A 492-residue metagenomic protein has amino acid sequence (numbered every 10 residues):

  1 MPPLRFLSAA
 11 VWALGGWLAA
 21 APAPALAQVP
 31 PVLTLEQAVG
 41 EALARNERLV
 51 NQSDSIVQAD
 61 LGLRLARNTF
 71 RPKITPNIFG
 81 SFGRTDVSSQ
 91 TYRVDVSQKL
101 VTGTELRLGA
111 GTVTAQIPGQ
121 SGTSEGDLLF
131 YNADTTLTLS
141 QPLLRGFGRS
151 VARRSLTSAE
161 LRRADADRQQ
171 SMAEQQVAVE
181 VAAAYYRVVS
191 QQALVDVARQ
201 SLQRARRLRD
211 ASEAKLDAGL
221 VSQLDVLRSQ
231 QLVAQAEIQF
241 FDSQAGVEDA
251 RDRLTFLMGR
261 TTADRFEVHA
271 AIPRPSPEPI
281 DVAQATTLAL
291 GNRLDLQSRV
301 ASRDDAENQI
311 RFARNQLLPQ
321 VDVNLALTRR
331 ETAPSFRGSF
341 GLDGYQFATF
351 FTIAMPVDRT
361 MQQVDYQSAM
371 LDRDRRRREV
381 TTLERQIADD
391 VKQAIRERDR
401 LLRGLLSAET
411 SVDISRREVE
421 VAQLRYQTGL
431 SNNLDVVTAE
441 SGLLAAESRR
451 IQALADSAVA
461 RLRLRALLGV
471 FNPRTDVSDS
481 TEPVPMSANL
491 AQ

Functional and structural regions predicted by a protein language model:
M1-R5: N-terminal secretory signal peptides that target proteins for export/translocation
S8-A21: Bacterial N-terminal signal peptides
L26-T91, L139-R154, S158-E160, R168 (+10 more regions): Bacterial Sec-pathway N-terminal export signals of envelope proteins
V29-P30, N77-Q141, V268-V282, R311 (+3 more regions): Small/polar, glycine/serine/threonine/aspartate-rich low-complexity segments that form flexible
V50-D54, R67-N68, V101-N132, L144-R168 (+9 more regions): Sec/SRP-type N-terminal targeting helices
R168-L288, E397, G404, G442-L444 (+2 more regions): Periplasmic alpha-helical coiled-coil/stalk elements that build and connect Gram-negative outer-membrane
L216-L220, Y426-L430, L467: A short glycine-centered flexible hinge/capping loop motif at secondary-structure junctions
E418-V459: C-terminal structured "cap/appendage" subdomains that terminate the fold
